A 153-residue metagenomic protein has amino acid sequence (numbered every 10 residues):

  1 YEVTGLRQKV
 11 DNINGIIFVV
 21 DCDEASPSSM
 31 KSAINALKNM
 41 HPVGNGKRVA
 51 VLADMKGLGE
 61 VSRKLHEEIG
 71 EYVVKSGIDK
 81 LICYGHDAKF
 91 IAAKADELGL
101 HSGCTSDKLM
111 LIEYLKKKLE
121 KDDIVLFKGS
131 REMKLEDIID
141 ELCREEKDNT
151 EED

Functional and structural regions predicted by a protein language model:
Y1-D153: ATP-dependent carboxylate-amine ligase
